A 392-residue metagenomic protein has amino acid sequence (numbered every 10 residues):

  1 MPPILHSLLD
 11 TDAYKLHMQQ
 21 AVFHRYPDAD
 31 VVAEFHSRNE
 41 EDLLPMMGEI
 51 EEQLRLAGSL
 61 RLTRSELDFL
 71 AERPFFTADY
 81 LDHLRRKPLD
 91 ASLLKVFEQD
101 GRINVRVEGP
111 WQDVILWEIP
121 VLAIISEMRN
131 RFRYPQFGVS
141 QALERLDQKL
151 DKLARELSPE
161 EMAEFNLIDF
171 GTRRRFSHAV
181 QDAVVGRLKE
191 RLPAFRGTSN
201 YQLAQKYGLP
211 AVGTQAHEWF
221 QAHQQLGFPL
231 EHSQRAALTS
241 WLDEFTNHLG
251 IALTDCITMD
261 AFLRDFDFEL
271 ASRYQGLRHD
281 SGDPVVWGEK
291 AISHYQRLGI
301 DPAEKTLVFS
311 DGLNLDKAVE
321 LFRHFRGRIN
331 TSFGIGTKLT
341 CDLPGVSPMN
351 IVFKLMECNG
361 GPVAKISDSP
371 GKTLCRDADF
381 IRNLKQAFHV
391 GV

Functional and structural regions predicted by a protein language model:
M1-S233, D243, V352-V392: Ordered alpha/beta subdomains of enzyme catalytic regions
Y207, V212-V392: Glycine-rich phosphate/ribose-binding loops and adjacent secondary-structure elements that form binding surfaces
